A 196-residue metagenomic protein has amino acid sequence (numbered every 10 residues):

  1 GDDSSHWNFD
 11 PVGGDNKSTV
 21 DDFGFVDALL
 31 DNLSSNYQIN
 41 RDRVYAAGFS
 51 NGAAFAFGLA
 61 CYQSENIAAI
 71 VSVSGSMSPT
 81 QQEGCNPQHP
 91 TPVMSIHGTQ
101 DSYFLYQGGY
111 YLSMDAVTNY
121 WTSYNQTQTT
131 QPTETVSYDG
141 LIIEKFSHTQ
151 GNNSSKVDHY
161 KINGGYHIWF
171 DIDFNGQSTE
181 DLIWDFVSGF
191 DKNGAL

Functional and structural regions predicted by a protein language model:
G1-Y45, F57-G58, Y62, G84 (+1 more regions): Serine-hydrolase catalytic machinery in alpha/beta-hydrolase-like enzymes
D22-L29, N51-L59, Q63-N66, S113-Y120 (+1 more regions): Stable alpha-helical elements in mature extracytoplasmic
D31-Q38, A60-A68, T122-Q126, S188-K192: Sec-exported extracytoplasmic/periplasmic mature domains
S35-T91: Primarily recognizes the serine-hydrolase "nucleophile elbow" in alpha/beta-hydrolase and SGNH/GDSL folds
N86-S102: A structural motif
V93-I96, Y111, T122-L196: C-terminal catalytic histidine-bearing segment of alpha/beta-hydrolase fold enzymes
D101-F104, H167-W169: Acidic catalytic loop of the alpha/beta-hydrolase fold
S102-S113: Conserved alpha/beta-hydrolase "acid-adjacent" motif
